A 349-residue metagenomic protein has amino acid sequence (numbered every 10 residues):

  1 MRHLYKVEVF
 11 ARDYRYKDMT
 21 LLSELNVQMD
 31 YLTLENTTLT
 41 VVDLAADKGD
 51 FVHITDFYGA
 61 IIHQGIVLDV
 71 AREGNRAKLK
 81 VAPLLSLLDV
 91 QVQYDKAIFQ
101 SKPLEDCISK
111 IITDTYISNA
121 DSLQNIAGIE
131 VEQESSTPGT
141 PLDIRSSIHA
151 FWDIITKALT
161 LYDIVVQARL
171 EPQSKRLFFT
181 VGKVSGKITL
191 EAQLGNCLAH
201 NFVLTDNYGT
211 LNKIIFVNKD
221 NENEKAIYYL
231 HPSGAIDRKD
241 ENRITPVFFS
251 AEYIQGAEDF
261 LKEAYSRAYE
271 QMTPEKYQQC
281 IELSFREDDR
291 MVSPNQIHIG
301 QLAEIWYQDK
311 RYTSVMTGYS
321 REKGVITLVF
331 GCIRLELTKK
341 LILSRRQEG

Functional and structural regions predicted by a protein language model:
M1-K110, N119-Q124: Beta-strand-rich assembly/attachment modules of structural machines
R2-D13, F178-F179, K213-V217, A303: Short polybasic amphipathic segments
K17-A45, V165-A168, L198-G349: An acidic/polar, Gly/Ser/Thr-rich interaction patch typically located in mid-to-C-terminal regions of proteins
A46-Y58, D89-S101, L190-N196, Q296-Q301 (+1 more regions): Extended Gly/Ser/Thr-rich low-complexity repeat segments, especially those forming or decorating extracellular
Q64-I66, K78, E191, T313-V315 (+1 more regions): Well-ordered beta-strand positions in beta-sheet-rich domains
R72, L170-P172, R321: Generic beta-strand structural signal
E73, L85-L87, S185, D220-N223 (+1 more regions): Short loop/turn segments at secondary-structure transitions that flank enzyme active sites
R76, A82-D206: Charged- and aromatic-enriched interaction segments used to assemble and dock large macromolecular complexes
